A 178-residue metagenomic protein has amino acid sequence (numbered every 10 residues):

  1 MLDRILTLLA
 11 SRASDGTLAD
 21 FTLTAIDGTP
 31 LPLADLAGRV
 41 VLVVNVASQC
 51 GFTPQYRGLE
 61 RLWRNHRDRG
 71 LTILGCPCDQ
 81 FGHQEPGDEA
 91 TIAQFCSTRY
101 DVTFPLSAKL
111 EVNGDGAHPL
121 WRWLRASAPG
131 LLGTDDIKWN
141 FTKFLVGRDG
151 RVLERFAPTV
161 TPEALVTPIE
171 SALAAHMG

Functional and structural regions predicted by a protein language model:
L2-A34, P54, H118-P119: N-terminal "domain-start" segment that seeds a small globular fold
R39-V40, Q49, T53-C78, C96-Y100: Conserved helix-turn-beta segment immediately C-terminal to the redox Cys motif in thioredoxin-like folds
Q49-C50, C78-H83, L110-N113: Short histidine/acidic/glycine/proline-rich micro-motifs that form metal- and phosphate-coordinating active-site loops
G58-R61, G87, T91, P119 (+2 more regions): Extracytoplasmic/secreted proteins, especially bacterial periplasmic and envelope-associated proteins
A90-N140: Short, internal strand/loop/helix patches that form the active-site neighborhood or redox-interaction surface
R122, A126-G178: Thiol-/selenol-based redox modules, centered on thioredoxin-like and closely related oxidoreductase domains
